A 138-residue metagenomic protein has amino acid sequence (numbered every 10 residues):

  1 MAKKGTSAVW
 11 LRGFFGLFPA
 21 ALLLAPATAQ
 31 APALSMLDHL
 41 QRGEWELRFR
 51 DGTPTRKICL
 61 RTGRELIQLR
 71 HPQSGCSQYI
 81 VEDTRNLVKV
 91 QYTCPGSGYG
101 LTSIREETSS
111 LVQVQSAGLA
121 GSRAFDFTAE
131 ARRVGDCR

Functional and structural regions predicted by a protein language model:
M1-W10: N-terminal secretory signal peptides that target proteins for export/translocation
R12-A25: Bacterial N-terminal signal peptides
A31-R42, E82, G135-R138: N-terminal helix-cap/turn-to-beta initiation motif at the start of protein domains
H39-T55: Tryptophan-anchored aromatic micro-motifs
W45-R48, V88-P95, I104, V114-L119: Short beta-strand segments that buttress and anchor functional surface loops
T53-S109: Central antiparallel beta-sheet cores of small beta-barrel/beta-sandwich binding domains
G100-E107, Q115-S116, T128-R133: Hydrophobic/aromatic beta-strand elements that line small-molecule binding cavities or substrate pockets in beta-rich
G121-R138: Edge beta-strand at a domain terminus
